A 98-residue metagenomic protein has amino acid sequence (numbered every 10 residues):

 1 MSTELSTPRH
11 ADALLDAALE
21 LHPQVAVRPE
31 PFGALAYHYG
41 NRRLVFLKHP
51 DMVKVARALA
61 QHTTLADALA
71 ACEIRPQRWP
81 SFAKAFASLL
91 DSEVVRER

Functional and structural regions predicted by a protein language model:
M1-R28: Hydrophobic packing positions characteristic of elongated beta-solenoid/beta-helix-type spike/fiber shafts
M1-R9, G40-R98: Long, charge-rich, low-complexity alpha-helical segments
P29-A34: A short, compositionally biased
